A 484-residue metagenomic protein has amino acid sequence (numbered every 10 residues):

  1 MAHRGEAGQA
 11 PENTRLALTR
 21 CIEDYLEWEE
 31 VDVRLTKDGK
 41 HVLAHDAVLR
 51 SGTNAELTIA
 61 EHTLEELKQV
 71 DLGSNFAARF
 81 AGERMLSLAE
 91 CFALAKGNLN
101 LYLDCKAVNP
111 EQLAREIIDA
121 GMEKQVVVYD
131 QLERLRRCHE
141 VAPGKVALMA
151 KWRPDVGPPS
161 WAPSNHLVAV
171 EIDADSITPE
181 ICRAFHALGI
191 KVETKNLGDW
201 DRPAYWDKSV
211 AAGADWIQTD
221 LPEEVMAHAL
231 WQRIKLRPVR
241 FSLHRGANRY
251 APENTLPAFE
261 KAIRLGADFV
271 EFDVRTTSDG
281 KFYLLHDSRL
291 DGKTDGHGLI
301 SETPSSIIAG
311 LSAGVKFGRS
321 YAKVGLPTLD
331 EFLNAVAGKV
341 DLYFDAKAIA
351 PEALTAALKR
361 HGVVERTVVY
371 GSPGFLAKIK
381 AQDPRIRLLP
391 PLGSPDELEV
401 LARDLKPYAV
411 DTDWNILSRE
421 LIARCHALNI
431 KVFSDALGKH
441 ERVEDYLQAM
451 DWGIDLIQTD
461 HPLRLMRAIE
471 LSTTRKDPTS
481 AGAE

Functional and structural regions predicted by a protein language model:
M1-E484: Phosphate-group recognition and catalysis centered on beta-loop-alpha active-site segments
